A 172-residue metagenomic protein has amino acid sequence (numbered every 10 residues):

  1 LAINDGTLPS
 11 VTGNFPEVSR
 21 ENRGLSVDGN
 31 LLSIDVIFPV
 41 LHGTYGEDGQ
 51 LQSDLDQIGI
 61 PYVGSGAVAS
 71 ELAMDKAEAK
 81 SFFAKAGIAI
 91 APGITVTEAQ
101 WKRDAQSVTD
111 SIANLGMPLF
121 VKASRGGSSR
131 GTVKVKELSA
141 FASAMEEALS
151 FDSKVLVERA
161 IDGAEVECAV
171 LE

Functional and structural regions predicted by a protein language model:
L1-V68, L72-M74, E78-K85, V96-D110: ATP-binding N-terminal substructure of ATP-dependent carboxylate-amine bond-forming enzymes
L32, I88, L115: Structured loop/turn residues at beta-strand edges in well-structured enzyme cores
P61-Y62, I90, L119, V155: Hydrophobic beta-strand scaffold residues
F82-I90, E147, V166: Basic phosphate/pyrophosphate-binding loop/patch that engages nucleotide-derived ligands
A89-V96, K122: Phosphate/pyrophosphate-binding betaalpha-module
A91, M117, R130, A164-V166: Change "...and in nucleic-acid phosphodiester-cleaving endonucleases..." to "...and in nucleic-acid processing enzymes
N114-S143: Conserved anion/nucleotide-ligand pocket segment
V133-E172: Phosphate-binding site of ATP-dependent enzymes
